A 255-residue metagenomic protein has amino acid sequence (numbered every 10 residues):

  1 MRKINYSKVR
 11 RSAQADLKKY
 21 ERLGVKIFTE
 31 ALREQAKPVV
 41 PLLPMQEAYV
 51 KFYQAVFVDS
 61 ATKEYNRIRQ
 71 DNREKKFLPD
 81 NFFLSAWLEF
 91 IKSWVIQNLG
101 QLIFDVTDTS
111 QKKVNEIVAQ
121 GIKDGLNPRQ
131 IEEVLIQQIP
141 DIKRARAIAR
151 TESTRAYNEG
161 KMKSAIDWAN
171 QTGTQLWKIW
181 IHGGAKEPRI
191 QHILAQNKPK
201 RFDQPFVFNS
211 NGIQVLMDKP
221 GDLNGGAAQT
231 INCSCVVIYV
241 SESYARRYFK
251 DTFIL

Functional and structural regions predicted by a protein language model:
M1-P140, R144, V240-L255: N-terminal leader/targeting and assembly helices and adjacent pre-domain segments
R144-F253: Acidic, glycine-rich two-metal-ion catalytic cores of nucleic acid-processing enzymes
